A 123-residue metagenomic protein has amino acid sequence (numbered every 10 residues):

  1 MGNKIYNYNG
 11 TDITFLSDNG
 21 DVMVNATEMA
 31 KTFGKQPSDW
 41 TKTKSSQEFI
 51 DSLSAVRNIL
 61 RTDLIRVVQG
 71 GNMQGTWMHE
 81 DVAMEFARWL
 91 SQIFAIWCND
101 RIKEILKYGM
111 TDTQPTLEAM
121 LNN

Functional and structural regions predicted by a protein language model:
M1-N123: An anion-engaging/catalytic patch
